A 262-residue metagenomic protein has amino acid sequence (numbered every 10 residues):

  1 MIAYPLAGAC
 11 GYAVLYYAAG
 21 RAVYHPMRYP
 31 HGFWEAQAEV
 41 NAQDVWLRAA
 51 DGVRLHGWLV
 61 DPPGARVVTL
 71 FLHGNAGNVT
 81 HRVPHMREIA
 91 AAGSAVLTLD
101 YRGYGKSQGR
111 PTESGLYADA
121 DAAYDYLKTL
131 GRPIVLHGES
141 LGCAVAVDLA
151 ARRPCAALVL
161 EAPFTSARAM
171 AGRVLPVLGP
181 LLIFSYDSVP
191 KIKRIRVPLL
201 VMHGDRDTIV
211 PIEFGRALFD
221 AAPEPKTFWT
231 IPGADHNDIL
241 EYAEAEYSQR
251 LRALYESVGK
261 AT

Functional and structural regions predicted by a protein language model:
I2-R48: An N-terminal hydrophobic leader/cap segment in hydrolases
A50-Y126, L130, A144, A150: Membrane-embedded segments
H85, S188, V197, P211-D220: Short alpha-helix in the alpha/beta-hydrolase fold that links the catalytic acid
A123-L175, S188-R194: Primarily recognizes the serine-hydrolase "nucleophile elbow" in alpha/beta-hydrolase and SGNH/GDSL folds
I195-R196, V201-H203, D207: Short beta-strand/loop motif that positions the catalytic acidic residue of the alpha/beta-hydrolase fold
D205-V210, N237-D238: Acidic catalytic loop of the alpha/beta-hydrolase fold
F219-D238: Catalytic histidine neighborhood in serine/cysteine hydrolases with alpha/beta-hydrolase-type architecture
A234-E244, S248: Catalytic histidine-centered segment of alpha/beta-hydrolase-like enzymes
